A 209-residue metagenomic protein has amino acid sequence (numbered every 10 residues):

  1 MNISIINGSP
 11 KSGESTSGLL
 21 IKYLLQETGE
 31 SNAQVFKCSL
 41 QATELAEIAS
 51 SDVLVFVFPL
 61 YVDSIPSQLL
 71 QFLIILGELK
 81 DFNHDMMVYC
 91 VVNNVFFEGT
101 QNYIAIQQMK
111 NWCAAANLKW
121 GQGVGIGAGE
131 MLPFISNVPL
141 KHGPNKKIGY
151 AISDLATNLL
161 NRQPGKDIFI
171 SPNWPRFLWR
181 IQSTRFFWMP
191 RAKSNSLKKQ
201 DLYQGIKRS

Functional and structural regions predicted by a protein language model:
M1-N83, P164, W179, R191-S209: N-terminal beta1-alpha1-beta2 submodule of the flavodoxin-like/Rossmannoid cofactor-binding fold
K11-S15, L76-L79, I135-S153: Short, structured secondary-structure boundary patches
Y23, E27, Q108, W112-A115 (+1 more regions): Amphipathic alpha-helical segments that form well-ordered structural scaffolds and often line/cohere around active
F36-Q41, V124-G129, K166-P175: Acidic carboxylate-rich catalytic motifs and surrounding loops in phosphoryl-/glycosyl-chemistry enzymes
I65-L70, A115, W120-G127, I152-Q163: Extended, charge-rich low-complexity interaction segments
Q68-L69, L73, Y103-Q107, N145-I152: Well-ordered, non-membrane alpha-helical segments in soluble/globular domains
V88-V138, H142-P144: Short, glycine-/small-residue-rich phosphate/pyrophosphate-handling segment
K146-S209: C-terminal and late-domain segments of enzyme folds
